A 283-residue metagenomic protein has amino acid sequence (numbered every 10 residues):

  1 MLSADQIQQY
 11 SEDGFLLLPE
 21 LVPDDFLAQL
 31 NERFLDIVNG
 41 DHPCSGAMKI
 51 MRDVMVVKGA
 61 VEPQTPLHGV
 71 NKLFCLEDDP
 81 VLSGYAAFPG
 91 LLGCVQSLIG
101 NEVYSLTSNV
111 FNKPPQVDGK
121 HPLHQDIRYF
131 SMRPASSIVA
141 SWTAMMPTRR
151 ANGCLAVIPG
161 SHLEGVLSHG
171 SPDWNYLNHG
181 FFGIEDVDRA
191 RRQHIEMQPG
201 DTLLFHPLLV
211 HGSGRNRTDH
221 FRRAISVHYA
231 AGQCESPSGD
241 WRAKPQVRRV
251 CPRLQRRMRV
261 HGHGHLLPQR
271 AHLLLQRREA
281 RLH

Functional and structural regions predicted by a protein language model:
M1-E12, P19-L123, Y129-M132, G170 (+3 more regions): Non-heme Fe(II)-dependent double-stranded beta-helix
D25, P114, R149, E164 (+2 more regions): Feature marks short, surface-exposed loop/turn motifs that line or immediately flank catalytic pockets and channel
G40, C44, M48-K49, V57-V61 (+2 more regions): Non-heme Fe(II)/2-oxoglutarate
M55, Q125-D126, L177-R191, F221 (+1 more regions): Short, surface-exposed loop/helix-turn segments at secondary-structure junctions that function as lids/hinges flanking
N101-S108, G119-H121, S137-T143, G153 (+1 more regions): Generic beta-strand structural signal
N109, Q125-I127, T143-P147, P159: Short, structured patches in soluble enzyme cores that scaffold and shape functional sites
S131-R150, E196-P199, H228-A231: Short, conserved beta-strand element in jelly-roll/cupin
T148-G214, C234: Double-stranded beta-helix
